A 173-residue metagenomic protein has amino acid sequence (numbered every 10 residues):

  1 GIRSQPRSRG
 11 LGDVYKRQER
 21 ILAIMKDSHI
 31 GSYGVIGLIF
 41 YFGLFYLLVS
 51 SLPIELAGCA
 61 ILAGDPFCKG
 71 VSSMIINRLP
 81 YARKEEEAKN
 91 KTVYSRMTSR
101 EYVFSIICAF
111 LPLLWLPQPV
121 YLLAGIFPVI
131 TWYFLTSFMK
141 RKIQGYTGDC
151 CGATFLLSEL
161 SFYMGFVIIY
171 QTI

Functional and structural regions predicted by a protein language model:
G1-S4, A23, R141: Short, flexible active-site loop motifs that bind/organize anionic cofactors or intermediates
G1-Y15: Single conserved hydrophobic/aromatic residue that forms the stacking wall/gate of nucleotide- or nucleobase-binding
G10, K16, R20, S105-I106 (+1 more regions): Generic alpha-helical secondary structure signal
D13-L22, C151-S158: Alpha-helical membrane segments and immediately flanking helix-loop junctions that form or couple to the substrate/ion
Q18-S28, S32-V35, E101-S105: Membrane-interface alpha-helices at helix entry/exit sites of multi-pass transporters
G34-I173: Hydrophobic alpha-helical transmembrane segments
